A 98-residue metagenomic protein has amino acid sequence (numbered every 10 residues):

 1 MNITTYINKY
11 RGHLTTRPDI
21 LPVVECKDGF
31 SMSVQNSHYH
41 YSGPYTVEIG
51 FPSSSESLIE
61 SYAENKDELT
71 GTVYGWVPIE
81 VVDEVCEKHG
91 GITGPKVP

Functional and structural regions predicted by a protein language model:
M1-P98: Catalytic phosphate/metal-binding cores of nucleic-acid and nucleotide-processing enzymes, i.e., regions that mediate
